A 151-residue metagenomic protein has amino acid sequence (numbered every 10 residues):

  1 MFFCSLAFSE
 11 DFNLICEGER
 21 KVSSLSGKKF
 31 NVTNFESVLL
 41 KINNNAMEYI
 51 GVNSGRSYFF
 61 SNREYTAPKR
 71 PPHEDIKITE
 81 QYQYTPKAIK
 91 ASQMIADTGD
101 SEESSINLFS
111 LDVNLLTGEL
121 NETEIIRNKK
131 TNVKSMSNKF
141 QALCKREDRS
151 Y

Functional and structural regions predicted by a protein language model:
C4-L6: N-terminal signal peptide c-region/cleavage motif recognized by signal peptidases
D11-Y58, I95, S101-V113: Short, solvent-exposed loop/hinge segments that bridge or flank secondary-structure elements
E17-S23, A88-A96, N121-R127: Generic short beta-strand segments
R20-S23, I50-S61, T66-P68, E124-T131: Short, solvent-exposed aromatic-acidic interface loops
F35-A46, Q83-K90, S110-N121, E147: Short, solvent-exposed coil/turn segments at beta-strand boundaries
F59-E102, I106-N107: Conserved, charge-rich beta-strand/loop surface module that forms ligand/interface-binding patches within domains
T123-Y151: Edge beta-strand at a domain terminus
